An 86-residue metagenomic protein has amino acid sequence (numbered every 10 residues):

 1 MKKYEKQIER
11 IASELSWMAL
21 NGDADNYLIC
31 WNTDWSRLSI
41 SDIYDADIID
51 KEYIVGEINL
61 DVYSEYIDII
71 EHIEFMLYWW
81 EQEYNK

Functional and structural regions predicted by a protein language model:
M1-T33, V62-Y84: Negatively charged, low-complexity tracts enriched in Asp/Glu with abundant Ser/Thr
L38-D42: Short linear proline/tyrosine/threonine-rich motifs used for host-factor recruitment and membrane trafficking/assembly
I43-E52: Acidic Ser/Thr/Pro-rich low-complexity disordered segments that often serve as glycosylated linkers/stalks around
Y53-S64: A short, exposed loop/beta-hairpin motif centered on an aromatic-Gly-Thr core
